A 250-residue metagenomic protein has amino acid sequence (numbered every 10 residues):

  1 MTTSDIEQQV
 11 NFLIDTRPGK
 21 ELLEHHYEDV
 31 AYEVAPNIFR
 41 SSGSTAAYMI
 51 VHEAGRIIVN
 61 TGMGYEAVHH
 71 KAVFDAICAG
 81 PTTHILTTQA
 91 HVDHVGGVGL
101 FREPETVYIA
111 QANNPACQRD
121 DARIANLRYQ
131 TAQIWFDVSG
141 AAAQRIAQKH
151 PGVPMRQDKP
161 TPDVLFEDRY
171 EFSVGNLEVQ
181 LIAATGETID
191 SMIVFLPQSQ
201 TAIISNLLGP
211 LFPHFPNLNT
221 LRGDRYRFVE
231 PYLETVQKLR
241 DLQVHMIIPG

Functional and structural regions predicted by a protein language model:
M1-R17: N-terminal non-globular leader segments, chiefly Sec-dependent signal peptides
E24-A76, I193-L207: Conserved beta-strand hairpin/beta-sheet module of binuclear metal-dependent hydrolase folds, prominently
A31, A54, Y65-A110: Active-site metal-binding motif and surrounding structural segment of the metallo-beta-lactamase
E33, S41-G43, V164-F166, G175 (+1 more regions): A short catalytic or substrate-binding loop motif that flags glycine-/basic-rich loops and adjacent residues that bind
R56, Y65, P154, E171-S173 (+1 more regions): Metallo-beta-lactamase
V59-T61, P81-D93, I109-A112, A184-T185 (+2 more regions): Active-site neighborhood of phospho(di)ester-bond hydrolases with catalytic His/Asp-centered motifs
G97-L100, N113, Q118-A125, P213-P216: Short acidic, glycine/serine/threonine-rich loops at helix termini
A116-A183, Y226-V229, L233-V236, R240-Q243: Metallo-beta-lactamase
